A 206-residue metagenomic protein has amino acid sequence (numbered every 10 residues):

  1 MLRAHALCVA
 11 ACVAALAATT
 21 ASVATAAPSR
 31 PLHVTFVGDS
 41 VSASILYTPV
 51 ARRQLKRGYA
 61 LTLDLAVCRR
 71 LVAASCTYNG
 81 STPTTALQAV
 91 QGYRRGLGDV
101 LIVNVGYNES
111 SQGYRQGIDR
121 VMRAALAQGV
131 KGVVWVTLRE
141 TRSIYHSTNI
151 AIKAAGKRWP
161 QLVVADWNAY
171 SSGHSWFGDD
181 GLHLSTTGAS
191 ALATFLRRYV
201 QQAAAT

Functional and structural regions predicted by a protein language model:
L2-A26: Secretory targeting and sorting signals
C12, L16, A26, D39-S40 (+2 more regions): Compositionally biased, intrinsically disordered low-complexity segments
T20, L55-R57, G129, R158: Short, structurally constrained coil/turn elements that cap an alpha-helix or connect an alpha-helix to the following
T25-P28, V34-T35, A203-T206: Composition-driven, intrinsically disordered low-complexity tracts enriched in small residues
P28-R30, S175-W176: Short hydrophobic "helix-edge" motifs at membrane interfaces and signal-peptide entry regions
P31-V37, V41-G117, I144-H146: Conserved SGNH/GDSL esterase-like catalytic core that processes O-acyl groups on lipids and polysaccharides
S81-A205: Alpha-helical cap/lid subdomain in secreted, periplasmic, or secretory-pathway luminal O-acyl-processing enzymes
